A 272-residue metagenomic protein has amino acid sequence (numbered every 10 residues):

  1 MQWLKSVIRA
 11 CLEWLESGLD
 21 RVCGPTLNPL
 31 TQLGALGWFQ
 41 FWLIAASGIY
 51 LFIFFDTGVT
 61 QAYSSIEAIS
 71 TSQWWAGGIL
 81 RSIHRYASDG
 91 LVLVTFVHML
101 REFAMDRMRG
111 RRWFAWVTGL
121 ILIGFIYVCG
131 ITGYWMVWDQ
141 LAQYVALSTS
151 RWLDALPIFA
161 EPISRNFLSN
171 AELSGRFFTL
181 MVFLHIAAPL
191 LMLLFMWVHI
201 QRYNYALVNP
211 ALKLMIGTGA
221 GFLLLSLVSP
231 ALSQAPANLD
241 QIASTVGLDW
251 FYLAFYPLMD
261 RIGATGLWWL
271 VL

Functional and structural regions predicted by a protein language model:
M1-A264, W268-L272: Membrane-embedded alpha-helical bundles that constitute the cytochrome b-like, heme-associated redox core of multi-pass
